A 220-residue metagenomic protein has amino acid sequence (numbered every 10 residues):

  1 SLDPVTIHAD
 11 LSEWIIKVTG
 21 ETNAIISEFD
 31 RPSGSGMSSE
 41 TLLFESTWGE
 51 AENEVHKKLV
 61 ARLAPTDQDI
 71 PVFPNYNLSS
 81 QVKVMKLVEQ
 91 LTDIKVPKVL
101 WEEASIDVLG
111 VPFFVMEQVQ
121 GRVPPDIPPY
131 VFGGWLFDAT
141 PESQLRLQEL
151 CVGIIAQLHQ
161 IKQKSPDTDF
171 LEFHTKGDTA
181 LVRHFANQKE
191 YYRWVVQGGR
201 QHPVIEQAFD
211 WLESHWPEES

Functional and structural regions predicted by a protein language model:
S1-S27: Juxta-kinase regulatory segment immediately upstream of eukaryotic protein kinase catalytic domains
E28-Q207, W211, H215-E218: ATP-binding pocket architecture of kinase catalytic cores
